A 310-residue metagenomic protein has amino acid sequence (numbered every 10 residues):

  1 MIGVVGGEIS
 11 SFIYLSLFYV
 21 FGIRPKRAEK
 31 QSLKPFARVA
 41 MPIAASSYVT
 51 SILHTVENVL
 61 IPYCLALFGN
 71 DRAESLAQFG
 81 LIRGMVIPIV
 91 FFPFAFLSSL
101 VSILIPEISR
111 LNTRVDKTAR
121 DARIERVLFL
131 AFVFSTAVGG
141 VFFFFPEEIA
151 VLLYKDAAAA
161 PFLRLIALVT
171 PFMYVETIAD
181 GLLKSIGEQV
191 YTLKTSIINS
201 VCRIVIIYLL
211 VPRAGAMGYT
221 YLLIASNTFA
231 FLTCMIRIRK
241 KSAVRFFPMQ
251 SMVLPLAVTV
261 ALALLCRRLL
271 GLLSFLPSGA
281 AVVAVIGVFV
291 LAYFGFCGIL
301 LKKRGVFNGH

Functional and structural regions predicted by a protein language model:
M1, I13-Y48, V115-T118, K240-L254: Interhelical loop/hinge segments that connect adjacent transmembrane helices in multipass membrane
M1-S11, V190, N199-L232, F246 (+1 more regions): Membrane-interface helix-loop junctions in multi-pass transport and translocation proteins
S47, Q250-F307: Transmembrane alpha-helical segments of multi-pass transport proteins
Y48, I52-P93, R110, A150-Y154: Helix-terminus/linker motif at the lipid-water interface of multi-pass membrane proteins
V90-V115: Helix-loop junctions and terminal segments of transmembrane helices in multi-pass membrane transport/translocation
D121-F172, I204-V205: Alpha-helical transmembrane segments of multi-pass membrane transport and lipid-handling proteins
L168-I198, L209: Membrane-interface junctions at transmembrane-helix termini in multi-pass inner-membrane proteins
E176-G187, M235-S251: Alpha-helical transmembrane segments
